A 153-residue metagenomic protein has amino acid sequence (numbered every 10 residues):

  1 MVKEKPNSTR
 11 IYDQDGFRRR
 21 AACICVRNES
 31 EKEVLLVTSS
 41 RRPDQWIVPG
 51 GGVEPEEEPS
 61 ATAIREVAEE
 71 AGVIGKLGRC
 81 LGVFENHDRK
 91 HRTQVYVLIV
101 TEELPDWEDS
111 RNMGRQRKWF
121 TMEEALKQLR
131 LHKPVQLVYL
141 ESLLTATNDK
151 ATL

Functional and structural regions predicted by a protein language model:
M1-A22: Acidic, metal-coordinating catalytic segment for phosphate/diphosphate chemistry, firing primarily on the Nudix
C25, T38, V97-I99: Short, well-ordered beta-strand micro-motif
K32-V34: Entry beta-strands of beta-propeller and related beta-repeat scaffolds
S40-P43: Short connector loops/turns at beta-strand edges and beta->alpha or beta->beta junctions
I47-G50: A short gly/proline-enriched turn/hairpin at secondary-structure junctions
V53-Y139: Unchanged
